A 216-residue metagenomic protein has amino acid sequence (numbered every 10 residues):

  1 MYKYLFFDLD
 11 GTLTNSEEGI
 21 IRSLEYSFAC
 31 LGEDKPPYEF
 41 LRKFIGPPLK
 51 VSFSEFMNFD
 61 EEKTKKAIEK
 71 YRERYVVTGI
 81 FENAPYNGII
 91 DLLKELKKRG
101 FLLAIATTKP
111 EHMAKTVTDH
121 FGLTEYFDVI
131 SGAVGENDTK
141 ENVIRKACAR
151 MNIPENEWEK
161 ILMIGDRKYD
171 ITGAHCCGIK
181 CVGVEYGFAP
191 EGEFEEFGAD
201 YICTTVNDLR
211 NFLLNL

Functional and structural regions predicted by a protein language model:
M1-K43, M57: Active-site neighborhood of HAD-like aspartate-dependent phosphohydrolases
Y4, E141-I171: Conserved Lys-Pro-Asp/Glu-containing loop-to-beta segment of HAD-superfamily phosphomonoesterases, centered on
L24, L92-T118: Substrate-recognition element of Asp-dependent hydrolases with the DxDx(T/V) motif
S27-F28, P48-E61, V117-T118, A147-M151: Helix-loop "lid/cap" segments that line or gate small-molecule binding pockets
D34, T124-D128, P154, D200-C203: Conserved H-loop
S54-D91: Metal-dependent phosphoesterase signature
T124-D138, K160: A short, structured active-site edge motif that brings together acidic residues
M163-Y201: Acidic, Mg2+-coordinating phosphoryl-transfer loop and its flanking beta/alpha structural elements, shared across
